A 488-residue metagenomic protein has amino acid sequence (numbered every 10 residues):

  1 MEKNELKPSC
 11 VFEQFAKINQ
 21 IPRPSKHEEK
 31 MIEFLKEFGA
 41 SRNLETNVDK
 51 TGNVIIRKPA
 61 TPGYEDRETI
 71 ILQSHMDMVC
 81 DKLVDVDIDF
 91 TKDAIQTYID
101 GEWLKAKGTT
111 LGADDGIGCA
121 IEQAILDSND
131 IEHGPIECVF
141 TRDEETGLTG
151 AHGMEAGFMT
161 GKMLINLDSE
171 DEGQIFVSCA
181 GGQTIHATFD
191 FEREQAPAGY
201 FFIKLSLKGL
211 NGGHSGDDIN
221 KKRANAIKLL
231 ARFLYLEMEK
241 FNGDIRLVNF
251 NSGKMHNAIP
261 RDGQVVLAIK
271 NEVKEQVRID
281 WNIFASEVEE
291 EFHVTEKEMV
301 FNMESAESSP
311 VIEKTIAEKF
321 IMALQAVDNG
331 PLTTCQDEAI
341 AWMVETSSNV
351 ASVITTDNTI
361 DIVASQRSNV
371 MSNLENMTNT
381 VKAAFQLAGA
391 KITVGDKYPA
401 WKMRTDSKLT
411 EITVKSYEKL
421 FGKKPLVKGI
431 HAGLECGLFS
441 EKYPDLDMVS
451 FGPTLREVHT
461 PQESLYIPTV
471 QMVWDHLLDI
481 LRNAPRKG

Functional and structural regions predicted by a protein language model:
E2-E102: Acidic/His- and Gly-rich active-site-bordering loop/insert found across diverse amide/peptide-bond hydrolases
K7-V11, E345-I360, L420-D479: Zn-dependent metallopeptidase/amidohydrolase metal-coordination segment
Y64-T146, A151-K162, F202, A317 (+3 more regions): Active-site metal-coordination/substrate-binding segment of hydrolases, especially metallo-dependent peptidases
M76-M78, V139-G147, S169-E172, N211 (+2 more regions): Acidic, glycine-rich active-site loops and adjacent beta-strand->loop/helix elements that engage anionic groups
E102-K105, E145-T146, A156-R367: Midchain, well-structured core segments that form catalytic/ion-binding scaffolds
G157, K222-K240, N271-K274, E318-V327 (+4 more regions): His/Asp/Glu-rich mid-to-C-terminal helical/loop segments that flank catalytic regions of hydrolases
N225, R232-F250, M403-L446: Active-site-adjacent substrate-binding region of metalloamidase/peptidase-like peptide-processing proteins
M343-A432: Substrate-recognition/cap regions that form aromatic- and gly/pro-loop-enriched pockets for small-molecule ligands
